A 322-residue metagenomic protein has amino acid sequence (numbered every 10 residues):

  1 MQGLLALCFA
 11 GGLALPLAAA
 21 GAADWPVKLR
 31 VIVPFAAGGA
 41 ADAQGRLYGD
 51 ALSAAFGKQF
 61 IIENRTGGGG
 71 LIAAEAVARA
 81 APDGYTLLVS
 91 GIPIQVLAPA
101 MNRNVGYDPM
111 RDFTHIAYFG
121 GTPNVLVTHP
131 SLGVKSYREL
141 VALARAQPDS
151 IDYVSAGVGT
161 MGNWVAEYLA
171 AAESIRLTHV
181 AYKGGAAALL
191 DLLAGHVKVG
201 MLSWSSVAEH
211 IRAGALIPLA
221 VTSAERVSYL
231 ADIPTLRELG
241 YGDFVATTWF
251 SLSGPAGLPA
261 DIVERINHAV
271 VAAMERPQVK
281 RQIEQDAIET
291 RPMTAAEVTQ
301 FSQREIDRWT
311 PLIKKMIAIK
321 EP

Functional and structural regions predicted by a protein language model:
M1-P26, R138, K320-P322: Short, low-complexity disordered leader/linker segments with a strong preference for bacterial N-terminal type II
A20-R111, S150, V158, S174-M201 (+3 more regions): N-terminal (or domain-start) structured segment
W25, R79-Y85, I92, A100-A187 (+2 more regions): Hinge/capping helix and adjacent helix->loop/strand transition within the periplasmic-binding protein
P26-K28, R212, A260-P322: An extracytoplasmic/periplasmic, membrane-proximal ligand-sensing/linker region
A43, L47, A51, I72 (+14 more regions): Extracytoplasmic/secreted proteins, especially bacterial periplasmic and envelope-associated proteins
G45-Y48, L52, F60, L87 (+11 more regions): Hydrophobic packing within well-folded, soluble alpha/beta domains
A54-K58, A172-I175, A213-A215, D243 (+2 more regions): Short helix-capping segments at alpha-helix termini
P93-N104, Y168-A172, V199-I233: A ligand-binding cleft/hinge motif common to bilobed small-molecule-binding domains
